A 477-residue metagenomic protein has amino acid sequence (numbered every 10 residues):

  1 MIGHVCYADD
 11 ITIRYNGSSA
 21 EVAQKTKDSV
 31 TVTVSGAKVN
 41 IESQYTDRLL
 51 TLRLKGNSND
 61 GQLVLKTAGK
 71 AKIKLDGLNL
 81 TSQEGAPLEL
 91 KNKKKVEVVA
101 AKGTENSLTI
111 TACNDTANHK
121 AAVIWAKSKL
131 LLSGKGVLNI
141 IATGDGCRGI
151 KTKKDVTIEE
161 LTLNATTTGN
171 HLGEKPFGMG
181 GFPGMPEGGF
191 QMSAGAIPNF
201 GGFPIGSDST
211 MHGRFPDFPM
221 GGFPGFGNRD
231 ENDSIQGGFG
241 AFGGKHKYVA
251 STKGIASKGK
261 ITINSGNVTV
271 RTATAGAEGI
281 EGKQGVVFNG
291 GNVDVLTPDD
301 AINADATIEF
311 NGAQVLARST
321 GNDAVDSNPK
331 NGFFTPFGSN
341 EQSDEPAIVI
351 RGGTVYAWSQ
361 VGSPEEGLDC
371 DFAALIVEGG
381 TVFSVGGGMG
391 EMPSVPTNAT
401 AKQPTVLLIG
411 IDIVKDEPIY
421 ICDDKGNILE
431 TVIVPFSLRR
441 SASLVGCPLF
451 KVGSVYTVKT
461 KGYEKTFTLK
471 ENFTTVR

Functional and structural regions predicted by a protein language model:
M1-Y7: C-terminal segment of classical bacterial N-terminal signal peptides
Y7-R477: A composition-driven surface/loop motif
